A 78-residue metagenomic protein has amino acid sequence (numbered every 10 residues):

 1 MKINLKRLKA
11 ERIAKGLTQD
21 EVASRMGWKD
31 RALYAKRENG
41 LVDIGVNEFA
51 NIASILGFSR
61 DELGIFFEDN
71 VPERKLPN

Functional and structural regions predicted by a protein language model:
M1-A14: A short, Lys/Arg-rich alpha-helix, primarily the initiator
K6, L17, K29, I44-N47: Residue-level signal for the short linker/turn that defines the boundary of a DNA-recognition helix
K9, D20, A50: Residues within the helices of the helix-turn-helix
R12, A23-S24, A53: The alpha-helix within a helix-turn-helix
I13, G27, E38-L41, E68: Residue-level detection of the helix-turn-helix DNA-binding "recognition helix"
G16-K36: Short alpha-helical DNA-recognition segment
K36, S54, D61-N78: Short, charged recognition helix plus adjacent turn of helix-turn-helix-like nucleic-acid-binding domains
L41-S54: Short, basic-rich loop-to-helix N-cap that marks the start of a DNA-contacting helix
